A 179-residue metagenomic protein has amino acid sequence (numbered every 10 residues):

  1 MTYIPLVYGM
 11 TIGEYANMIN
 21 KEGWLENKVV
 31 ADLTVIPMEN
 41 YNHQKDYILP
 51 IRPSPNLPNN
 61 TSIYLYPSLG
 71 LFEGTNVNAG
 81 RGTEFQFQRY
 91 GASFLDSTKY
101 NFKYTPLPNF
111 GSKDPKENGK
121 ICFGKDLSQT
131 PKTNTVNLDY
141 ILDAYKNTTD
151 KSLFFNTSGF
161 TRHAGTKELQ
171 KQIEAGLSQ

Functional and structural regions predicted by a protein language model:
T2-Y66: Conserved anion/nucleotide-ligand pocket segment
L25, V29, H43-K45, P67 (+4 more regions): Generic marker of "main functional regions" within proteins
E39-I121: Glycine-rich, aromatic-lined ligand/substrate-binding cores of catalytic and carbohydrate-binding domains
Q86, Y90-Q179: Conserved functional hotspot residues or short segments at active or partner-binding sites across diverse domains
